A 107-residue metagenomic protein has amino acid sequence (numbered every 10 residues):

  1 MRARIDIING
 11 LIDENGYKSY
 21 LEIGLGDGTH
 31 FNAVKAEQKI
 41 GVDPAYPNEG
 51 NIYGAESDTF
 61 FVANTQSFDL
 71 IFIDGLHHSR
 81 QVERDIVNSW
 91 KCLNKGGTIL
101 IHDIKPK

Functional and structural regions predicted by a protein language model:
M1-F72, L76-K107: A short alpha-helical cap/connector motif
